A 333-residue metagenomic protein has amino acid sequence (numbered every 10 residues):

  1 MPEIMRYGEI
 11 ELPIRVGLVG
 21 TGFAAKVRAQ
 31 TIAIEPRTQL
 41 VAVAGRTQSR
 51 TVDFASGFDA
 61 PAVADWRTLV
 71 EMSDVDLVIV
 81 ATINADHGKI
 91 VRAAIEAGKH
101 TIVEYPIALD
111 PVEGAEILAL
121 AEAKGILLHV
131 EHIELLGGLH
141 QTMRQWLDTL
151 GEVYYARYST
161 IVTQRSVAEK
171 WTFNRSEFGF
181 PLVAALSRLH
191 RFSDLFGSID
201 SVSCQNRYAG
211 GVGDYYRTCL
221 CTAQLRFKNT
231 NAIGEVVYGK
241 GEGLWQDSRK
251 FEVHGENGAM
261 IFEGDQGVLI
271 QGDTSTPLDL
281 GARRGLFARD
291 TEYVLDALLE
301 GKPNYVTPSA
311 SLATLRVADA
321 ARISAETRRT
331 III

Functional and structural regions predicted by a protein language model:
M1-F58: N-terminal Rossmann-like dinucleotide-binding module
M1-I10, L18, L77-T82, I126 (+1 more regions): C-terminal helix-rich "cap/oligomerization" subdomain common to oxidoreductases
P2-E3, V183-Q266, T291-K302: Contiguous beta-strand/loop segments that form the cofactor/metal-binding neighborhood of enzyme cores
P13, I133, S248-R316, I331-I333: C-terminal glycine/acidic-rich active-site capping loop/insertion
F58-L120: Beta-loop-alpha module in the N-terminal Rossmann-like domain of NAD(P)-dependent dehydrogenases, especially those
A64, V103-E104, L128-V130, F262: Hydrophobic residues in well-ordered beta-strands that form the structural core
E116-E134, E152-A156: Rossmann-fold dehydrogenase core element
E134-D214, R328: Predominantly a Rossmann-like dinucleotide-binding segment in NAD(P)-dependent oxidoreductases
